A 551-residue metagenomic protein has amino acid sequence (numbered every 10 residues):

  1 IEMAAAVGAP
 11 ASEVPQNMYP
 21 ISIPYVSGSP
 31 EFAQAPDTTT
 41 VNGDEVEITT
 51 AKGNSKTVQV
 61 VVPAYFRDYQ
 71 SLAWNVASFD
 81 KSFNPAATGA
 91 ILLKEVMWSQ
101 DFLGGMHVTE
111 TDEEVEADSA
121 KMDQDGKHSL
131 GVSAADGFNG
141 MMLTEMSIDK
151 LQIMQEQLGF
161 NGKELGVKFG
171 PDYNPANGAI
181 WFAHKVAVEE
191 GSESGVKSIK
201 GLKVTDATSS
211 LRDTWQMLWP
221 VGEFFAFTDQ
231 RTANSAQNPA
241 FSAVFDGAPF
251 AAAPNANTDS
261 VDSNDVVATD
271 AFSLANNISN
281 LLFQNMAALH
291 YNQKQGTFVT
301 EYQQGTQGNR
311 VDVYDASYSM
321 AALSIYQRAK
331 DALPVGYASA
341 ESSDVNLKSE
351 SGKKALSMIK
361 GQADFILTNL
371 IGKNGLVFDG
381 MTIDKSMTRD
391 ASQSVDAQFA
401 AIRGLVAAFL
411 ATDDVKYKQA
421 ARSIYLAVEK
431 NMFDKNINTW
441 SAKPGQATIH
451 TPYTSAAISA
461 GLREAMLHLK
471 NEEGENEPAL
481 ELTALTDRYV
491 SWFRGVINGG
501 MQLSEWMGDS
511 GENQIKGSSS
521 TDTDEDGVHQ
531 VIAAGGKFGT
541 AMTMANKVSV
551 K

Functional and structural regions predicted by a protein language model:
I1-K551: Glycan-recognition and catalytic cores of secretory/periplasmic carbohydrate-active enzymes
